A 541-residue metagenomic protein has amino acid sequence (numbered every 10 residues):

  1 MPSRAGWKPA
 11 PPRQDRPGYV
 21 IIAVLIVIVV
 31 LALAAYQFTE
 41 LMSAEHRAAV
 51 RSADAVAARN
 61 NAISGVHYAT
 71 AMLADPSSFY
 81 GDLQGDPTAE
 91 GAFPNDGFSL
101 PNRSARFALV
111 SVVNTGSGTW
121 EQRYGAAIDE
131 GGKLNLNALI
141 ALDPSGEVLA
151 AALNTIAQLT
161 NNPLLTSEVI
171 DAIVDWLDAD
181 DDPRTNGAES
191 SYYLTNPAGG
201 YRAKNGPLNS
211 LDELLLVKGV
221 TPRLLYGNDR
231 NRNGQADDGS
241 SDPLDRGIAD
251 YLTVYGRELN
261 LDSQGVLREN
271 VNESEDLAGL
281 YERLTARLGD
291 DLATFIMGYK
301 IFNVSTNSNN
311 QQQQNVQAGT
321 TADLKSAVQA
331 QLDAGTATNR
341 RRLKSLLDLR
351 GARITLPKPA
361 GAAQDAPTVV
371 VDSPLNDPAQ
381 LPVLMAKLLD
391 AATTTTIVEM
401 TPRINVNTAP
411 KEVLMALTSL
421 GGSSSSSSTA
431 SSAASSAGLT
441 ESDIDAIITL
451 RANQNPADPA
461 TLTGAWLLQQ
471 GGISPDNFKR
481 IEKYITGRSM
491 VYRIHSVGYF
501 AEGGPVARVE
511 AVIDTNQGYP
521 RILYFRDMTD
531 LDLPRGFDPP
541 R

Functional and structural regions predicted by a protein language model:
P2-W7, R13, P17-R541: Compositionally biased linear targeting/interaction segments
